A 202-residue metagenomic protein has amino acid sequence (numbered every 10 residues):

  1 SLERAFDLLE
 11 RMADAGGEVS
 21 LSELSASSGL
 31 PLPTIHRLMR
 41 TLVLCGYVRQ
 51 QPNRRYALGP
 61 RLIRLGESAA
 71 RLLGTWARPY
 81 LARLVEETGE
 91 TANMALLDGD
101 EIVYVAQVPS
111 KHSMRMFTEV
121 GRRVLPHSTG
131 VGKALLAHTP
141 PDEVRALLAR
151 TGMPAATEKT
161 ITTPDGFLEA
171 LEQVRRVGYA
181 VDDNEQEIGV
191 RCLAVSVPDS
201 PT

Functional and structural regions predicted by a protein language model:
S1-R71: N-terminal helix-turn-helix
A5-L8, L38, Y80, L84 (+1 more regions): A ubiquitous structural signal for well-ordered alpha-helices
V48-R49, M94-A95, V197: A structural signal for short hydrophobic beta-strand segments in well-ordered beta-sheet cores
P52, D98, D199: A cytosolic small-molecule/anion-sensing beta-strand core signal
A57-T151: Amphipathic alpha-helical effector-binding/dimerization core of metabolite-sensing transcriptional regulators
T160-T202: Extended hydrophobic
